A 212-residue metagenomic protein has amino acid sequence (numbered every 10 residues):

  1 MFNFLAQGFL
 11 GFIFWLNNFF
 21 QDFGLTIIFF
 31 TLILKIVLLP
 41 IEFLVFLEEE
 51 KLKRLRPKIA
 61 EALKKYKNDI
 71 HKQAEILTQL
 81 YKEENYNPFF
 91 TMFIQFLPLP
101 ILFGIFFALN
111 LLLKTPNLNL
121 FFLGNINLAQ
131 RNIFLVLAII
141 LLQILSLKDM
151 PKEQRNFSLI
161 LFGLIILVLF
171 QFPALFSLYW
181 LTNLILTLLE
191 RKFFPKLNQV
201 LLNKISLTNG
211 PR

Functional and structural regions predicted by a protein language model:
M1-R212: Helix-loop-helix
